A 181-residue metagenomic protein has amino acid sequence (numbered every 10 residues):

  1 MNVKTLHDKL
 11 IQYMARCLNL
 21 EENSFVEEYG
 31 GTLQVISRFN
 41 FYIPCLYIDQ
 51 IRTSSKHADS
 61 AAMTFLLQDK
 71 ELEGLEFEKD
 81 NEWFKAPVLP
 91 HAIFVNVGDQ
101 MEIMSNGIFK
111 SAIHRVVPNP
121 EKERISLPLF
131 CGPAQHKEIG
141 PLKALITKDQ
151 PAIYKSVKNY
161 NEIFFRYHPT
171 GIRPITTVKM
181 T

Functional and structural regions predicted by a protein language model:
M1-T181: C-terminal flanking tails of non-heme Fe-dependent oxygenases
